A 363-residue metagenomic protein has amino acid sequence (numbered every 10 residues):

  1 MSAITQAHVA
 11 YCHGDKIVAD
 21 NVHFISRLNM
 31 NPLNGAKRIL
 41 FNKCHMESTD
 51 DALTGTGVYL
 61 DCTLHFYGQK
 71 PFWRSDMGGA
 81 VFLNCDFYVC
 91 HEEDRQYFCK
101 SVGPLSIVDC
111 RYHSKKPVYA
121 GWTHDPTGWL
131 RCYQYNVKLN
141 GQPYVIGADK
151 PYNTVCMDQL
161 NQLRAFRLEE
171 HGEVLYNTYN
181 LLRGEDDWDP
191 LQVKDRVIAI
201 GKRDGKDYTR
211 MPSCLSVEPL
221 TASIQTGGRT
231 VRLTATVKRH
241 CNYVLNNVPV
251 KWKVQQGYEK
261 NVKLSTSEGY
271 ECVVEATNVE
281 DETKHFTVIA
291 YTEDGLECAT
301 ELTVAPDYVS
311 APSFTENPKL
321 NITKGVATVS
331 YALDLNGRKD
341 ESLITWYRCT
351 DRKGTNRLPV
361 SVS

Functional and structural regions predicted by a protein language model:
M1-M211: Sequence-level preference for short, compositionally simple segments enriched in small aliphatic or small polar residues
T209-H240, E297-S330: Short S/T/G/P-enriched beta-strand
V231, E282-V288: Exposed beta-strand face motif in extracellular beta-rich ectodomains
K238-N261, K339-W346: Short flexible loop/turn segments that cap and initiate beta-strands
Y243-V244, Y291-A299: Short, exposed coil/turn segments at beta-strand boundaries within extracellular/luminal domains
K253-V273, R352-V362: Low-complexity "stalk/linker" and mucin-like segments enriched in Ser/Thr/Pro/Ala/Gly
A276-T283, S363: Surface-exposed, short loops/turns at beta-strand junctions within beta-sandwich domains
Y308-S363: Short, surface-exposed linear motifs at loops/turns and structural transition points
